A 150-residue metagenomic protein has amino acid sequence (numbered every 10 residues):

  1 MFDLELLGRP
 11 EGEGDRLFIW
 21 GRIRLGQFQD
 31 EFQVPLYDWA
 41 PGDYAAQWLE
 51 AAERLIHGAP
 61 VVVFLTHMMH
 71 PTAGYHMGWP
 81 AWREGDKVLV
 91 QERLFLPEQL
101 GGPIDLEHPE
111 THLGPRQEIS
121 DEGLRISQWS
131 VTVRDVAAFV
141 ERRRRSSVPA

Functional and structural regions predicted by a protein language model:
M1-Y75, R83: N-terminal low-complexity, intrinsically disordered segments
W20-I23, V88-E92: Short, hydrophobic/proline-enriched secondary-structure or compact coil segments at domain edges
A45-A46, D86-V88, G102-I104, H112: Short, surface-exposed linear patches
E50-A52, V90-R93, E118-I119: Short, surface-exposed, polar/charged, turn-prone segments marking secondary-structure boundaries
P80-G85, V90-Q91, P97-E98: Intrinsically disordered, flexible peripheral segments
L94-A150: Mixed-charge, glycine-accented linear interaction segment located at domain edges/termini
